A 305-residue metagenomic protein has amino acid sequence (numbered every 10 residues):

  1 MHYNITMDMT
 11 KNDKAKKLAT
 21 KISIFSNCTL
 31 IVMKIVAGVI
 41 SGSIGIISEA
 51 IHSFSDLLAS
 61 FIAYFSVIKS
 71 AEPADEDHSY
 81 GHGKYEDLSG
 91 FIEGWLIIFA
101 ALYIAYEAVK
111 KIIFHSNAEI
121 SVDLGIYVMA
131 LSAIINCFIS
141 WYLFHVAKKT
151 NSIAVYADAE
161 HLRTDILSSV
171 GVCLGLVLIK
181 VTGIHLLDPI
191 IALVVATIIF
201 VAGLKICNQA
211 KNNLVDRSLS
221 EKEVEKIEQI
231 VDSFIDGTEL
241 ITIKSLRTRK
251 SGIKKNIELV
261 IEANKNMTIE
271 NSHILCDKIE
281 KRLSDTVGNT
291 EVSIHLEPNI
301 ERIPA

Functional and structural regions predicted by a protein language model:
H2-A19, D77, H82-Y85, G203-A305: Peripheral (non-transmembrane) domains and long loops of multi-pass membrane proteins
H2-K226: Alpha-helical transmembrane cores and adjacent cytosolic helix/loop segments of polytopic membrane transporters
